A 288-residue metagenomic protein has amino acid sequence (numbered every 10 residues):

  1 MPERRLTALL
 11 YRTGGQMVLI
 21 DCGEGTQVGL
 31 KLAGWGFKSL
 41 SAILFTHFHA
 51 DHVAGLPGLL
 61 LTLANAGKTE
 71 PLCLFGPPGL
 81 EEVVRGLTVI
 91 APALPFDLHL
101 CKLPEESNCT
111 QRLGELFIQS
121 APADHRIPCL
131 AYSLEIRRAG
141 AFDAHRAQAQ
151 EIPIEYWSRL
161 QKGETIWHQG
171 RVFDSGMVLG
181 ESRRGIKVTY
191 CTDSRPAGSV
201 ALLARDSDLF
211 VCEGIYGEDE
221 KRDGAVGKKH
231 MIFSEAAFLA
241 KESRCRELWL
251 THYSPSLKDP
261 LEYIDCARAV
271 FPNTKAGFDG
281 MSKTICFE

Functional and structural regions predicted by a protein language model:
M1-W35, T69-P71, Y132-L134, G180-C191 (+1 more regions): Conserved beta-strand hairpin/beta-sheet module of binuclear metal-dependent hydrolase folds, prominently
P2, L113-Y190, S194-L203, L209-V211: Active-site-proximal loop/helix segment associated with metal-binding centers of metalloenzymes
G14, L40, A66-P71, E242-W249: Short, surface-exposed connector motifs at secondary-structure boundaries
I20-G23, L40-F48, G76-P77, T189-S194 (+3 more regions): Active-site neighborhood of phospho(di)ester-bond hydrolases with catalytic His/Asp-centered motifs
E24-F75, H99-P104: Active-site metal-binding motif and surrounding structural segment of the metallo-beta-lactamase
G55-T62, V84-L87, K258-C266: Metal-dependent catalytic neighborhoods of phosphoester/phosphodiester hydrolases
G79-A91, L100-E106: A gly/proline- and charged-residue-enriched helix-loop-helix capping module
S107-N108, A197-E288: Binuclear metal-ion centers of metallo-dependent hydrolases, dominated by the metallo-beta-lactamase
